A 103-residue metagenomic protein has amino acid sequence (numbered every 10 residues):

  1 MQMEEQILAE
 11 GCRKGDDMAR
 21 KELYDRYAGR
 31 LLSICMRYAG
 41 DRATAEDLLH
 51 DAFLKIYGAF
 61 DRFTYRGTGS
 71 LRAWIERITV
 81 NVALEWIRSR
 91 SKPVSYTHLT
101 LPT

Functional and structural regions predicted by a protein language model:
M1-R30, D61: N-terminal module of bacterial RNA polymerase sigma factors
L8, L23, L31, L48-L49 (+3 more regions): Generic leucine side-chain signal with a strong bias for well-ordered alpha-helical environments
R13-E22, S33-D51: Short, charged helix-capping/linker segments at alpha-helix termini
R13-K14, R37, F53-T68, S89-S91: Sigma70-family region 2
D25, S33-R37, L54, G58 (+3 more regions): Base-recognition residues in the alpha-helical recognition helix of bacterial helix-turn-helix
D47-L54, G69-N81: Structural recognition of an alpha-helix C-terminal capping motif at a helix-to-coil junction
R62, E76-Y96: Arg/Lys-rich amphipathic alpha helix in sigma70-family domain 2
T97-T103: Conserved small/polar residues in nucleotide/adenosyl-binding loops
